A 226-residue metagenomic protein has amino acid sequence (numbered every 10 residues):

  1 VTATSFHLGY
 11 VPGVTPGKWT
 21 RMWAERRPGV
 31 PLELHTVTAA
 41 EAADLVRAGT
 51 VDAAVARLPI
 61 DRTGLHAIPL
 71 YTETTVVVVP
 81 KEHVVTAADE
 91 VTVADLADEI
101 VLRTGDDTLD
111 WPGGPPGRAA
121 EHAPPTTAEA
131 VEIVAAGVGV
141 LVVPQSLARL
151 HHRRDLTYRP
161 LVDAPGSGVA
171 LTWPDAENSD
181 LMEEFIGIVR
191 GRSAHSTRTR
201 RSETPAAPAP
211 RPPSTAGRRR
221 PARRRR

Functional and structural regions predicted by a protein language model:
V1-D44: N-terminal winged-helix
P16, V85, D89-A123, V131 (+1 more regions): Secondary-structure junction motif
K18, R159-R211: A late-sequence structural motif
M22, A40-T75, L156-R159: Short beta-strand-centered segments that line the small-molecule binding cleft or hinge of alpha/beta clamshell
P31-T38, G117-E129: Short beta-strand-to-loop elements that line the ligand-binding cleft of bilobed periplasmic-binding protein-like
D44-R47, R57-L65, T127-L156: A ligand-binding cleft/hinge motif common to bilobed small-molecule-binding domains
H66-G105, G166-A176: Hydrophobic/proline-rich hinge and linker segments of small-molecule sensing/allosteric domains, predominantly
G105-P125, V189-R226: Ligand-binding clefts/hinges and TM-proximal coupling segments of bilobed small-molecule sensing domains
